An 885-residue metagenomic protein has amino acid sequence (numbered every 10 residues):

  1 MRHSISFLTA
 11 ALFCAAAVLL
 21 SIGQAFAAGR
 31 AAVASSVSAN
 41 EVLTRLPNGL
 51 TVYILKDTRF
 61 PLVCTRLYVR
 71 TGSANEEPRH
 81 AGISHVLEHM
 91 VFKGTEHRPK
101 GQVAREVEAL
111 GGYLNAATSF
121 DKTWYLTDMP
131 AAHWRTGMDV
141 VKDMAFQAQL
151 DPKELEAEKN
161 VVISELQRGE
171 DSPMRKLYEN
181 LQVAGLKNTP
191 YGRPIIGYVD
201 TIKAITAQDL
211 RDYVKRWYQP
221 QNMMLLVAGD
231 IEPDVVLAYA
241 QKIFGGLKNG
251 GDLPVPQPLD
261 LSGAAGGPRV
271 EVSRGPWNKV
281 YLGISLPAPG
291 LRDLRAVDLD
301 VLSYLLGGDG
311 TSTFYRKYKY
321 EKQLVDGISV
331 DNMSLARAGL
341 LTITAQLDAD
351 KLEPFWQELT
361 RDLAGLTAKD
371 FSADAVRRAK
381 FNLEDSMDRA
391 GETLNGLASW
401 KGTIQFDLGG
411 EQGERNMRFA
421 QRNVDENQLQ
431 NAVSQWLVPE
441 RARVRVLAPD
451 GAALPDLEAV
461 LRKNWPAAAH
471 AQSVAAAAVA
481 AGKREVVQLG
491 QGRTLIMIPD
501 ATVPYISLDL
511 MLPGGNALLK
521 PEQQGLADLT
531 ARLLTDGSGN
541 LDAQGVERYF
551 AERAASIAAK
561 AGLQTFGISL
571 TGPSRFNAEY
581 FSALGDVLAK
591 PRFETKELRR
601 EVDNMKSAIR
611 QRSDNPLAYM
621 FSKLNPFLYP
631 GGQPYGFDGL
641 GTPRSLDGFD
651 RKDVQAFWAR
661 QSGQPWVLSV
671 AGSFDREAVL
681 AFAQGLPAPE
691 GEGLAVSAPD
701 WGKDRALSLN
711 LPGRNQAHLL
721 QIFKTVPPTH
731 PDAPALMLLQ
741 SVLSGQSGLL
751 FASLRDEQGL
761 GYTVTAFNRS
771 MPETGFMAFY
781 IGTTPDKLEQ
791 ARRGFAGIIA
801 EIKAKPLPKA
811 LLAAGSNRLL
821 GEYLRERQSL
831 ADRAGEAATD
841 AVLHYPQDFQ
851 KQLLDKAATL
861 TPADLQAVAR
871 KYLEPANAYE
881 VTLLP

Functional and structural regions predicted by a protein language model:
M1-S4: Positively charged n-region of N-terminal signal peptides that target proteins for export
F7-L8, S38: Residue-level detector of intrinsically disordered terminal segments
T9-Q24: Bacterial N-terminal signal peptides
A25-A104, M129, R135, D139-V141 (+11 more regions): His/Glu-rich zincin catalytic helix
R45, Q102-P254, G290, E321-A471 (+4 more regions): Charge-rich, well-structured scaffold segments of protease-associated domains
